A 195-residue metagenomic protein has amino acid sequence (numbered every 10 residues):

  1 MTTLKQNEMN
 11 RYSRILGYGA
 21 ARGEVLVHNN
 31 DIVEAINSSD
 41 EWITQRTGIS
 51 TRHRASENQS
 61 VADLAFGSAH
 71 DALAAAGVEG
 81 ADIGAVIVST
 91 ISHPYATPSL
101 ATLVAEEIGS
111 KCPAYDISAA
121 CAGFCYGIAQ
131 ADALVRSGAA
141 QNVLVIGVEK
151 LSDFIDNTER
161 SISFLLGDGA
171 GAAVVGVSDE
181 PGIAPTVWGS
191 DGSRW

Functional and structural regions predicted by a protein language model:
T2-E57, E159-W195: Condensing-enzyme catalytic core mediating Claisen C-C bond formation in acyl metabolism
I15-G17, I43, A72, V86 (+3 more regions): Buried hydrophobic positions in well-ordered alpha/beta secondary-structure cores of metabolic enzymes
L16, I43, A81-S89, Y115-S118 (+2 more regions): Beta-strand segments within the central parallel beta-sheet cores of soluble alpha/beta enzyme folds
A21, S89-P94, A119-F124, G147-S152 (+1 more regions): Acidic, glycine-rich active-site loops and adjacent beta-strand->loop/helix elements that engage anionic groups
W42-D63, T90-V143: Conserved catalytic cysteine-centered active-site region of acyl-thioester-dependent Claisen-condensing enzymes
S68-G84: Phosphate/pyrophosphate-binding loops at sites that engage ATP/ADP/AMP, CoA/4′-phosphopantetheine, polyphosphate
R136-A170: Flexible, glycine-rich active-site loops centered on histidine and acidic residues that chelate a metal or position
